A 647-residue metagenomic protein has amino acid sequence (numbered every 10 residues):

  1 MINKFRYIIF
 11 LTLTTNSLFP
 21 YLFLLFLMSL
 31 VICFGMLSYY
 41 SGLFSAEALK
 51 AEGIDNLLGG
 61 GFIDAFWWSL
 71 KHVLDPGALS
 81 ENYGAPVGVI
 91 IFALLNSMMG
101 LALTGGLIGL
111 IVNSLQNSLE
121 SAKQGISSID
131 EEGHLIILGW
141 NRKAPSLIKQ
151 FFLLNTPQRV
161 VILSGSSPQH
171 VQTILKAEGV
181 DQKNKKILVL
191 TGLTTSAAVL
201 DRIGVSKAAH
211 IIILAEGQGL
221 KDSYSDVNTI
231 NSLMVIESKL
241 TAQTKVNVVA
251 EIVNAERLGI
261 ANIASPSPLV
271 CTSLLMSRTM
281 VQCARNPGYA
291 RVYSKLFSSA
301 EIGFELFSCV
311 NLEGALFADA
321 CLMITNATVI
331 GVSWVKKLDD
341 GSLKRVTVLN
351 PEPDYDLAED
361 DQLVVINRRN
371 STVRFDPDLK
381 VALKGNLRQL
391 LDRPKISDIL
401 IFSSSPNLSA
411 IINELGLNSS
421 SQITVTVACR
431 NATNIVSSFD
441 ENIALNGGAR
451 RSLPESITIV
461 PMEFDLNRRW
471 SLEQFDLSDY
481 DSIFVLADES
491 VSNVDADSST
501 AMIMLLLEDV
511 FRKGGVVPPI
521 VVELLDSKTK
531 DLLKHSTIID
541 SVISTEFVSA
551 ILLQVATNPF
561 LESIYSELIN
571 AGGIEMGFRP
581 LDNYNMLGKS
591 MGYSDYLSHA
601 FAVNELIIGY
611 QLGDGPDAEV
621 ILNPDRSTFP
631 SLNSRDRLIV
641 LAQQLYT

Functional and structural regions predicted by a protein language model:
M1-T647: Cytosolic regulatory regions of ion transport systems
